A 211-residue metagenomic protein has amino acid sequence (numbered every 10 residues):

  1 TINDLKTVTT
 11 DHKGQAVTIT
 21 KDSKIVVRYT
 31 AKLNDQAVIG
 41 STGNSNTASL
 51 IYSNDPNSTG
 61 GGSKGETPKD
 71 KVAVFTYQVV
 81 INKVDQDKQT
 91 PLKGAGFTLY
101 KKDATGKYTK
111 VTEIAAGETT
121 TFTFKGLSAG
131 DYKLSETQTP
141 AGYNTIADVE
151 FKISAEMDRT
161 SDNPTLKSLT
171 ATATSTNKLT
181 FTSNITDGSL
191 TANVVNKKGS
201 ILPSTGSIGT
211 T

Functional and structural regions predicted by a protein language model:
T1-T211: Solvent-exposed loop/turn and edge beta-strand elements of beta-rich ligand-binding domains
